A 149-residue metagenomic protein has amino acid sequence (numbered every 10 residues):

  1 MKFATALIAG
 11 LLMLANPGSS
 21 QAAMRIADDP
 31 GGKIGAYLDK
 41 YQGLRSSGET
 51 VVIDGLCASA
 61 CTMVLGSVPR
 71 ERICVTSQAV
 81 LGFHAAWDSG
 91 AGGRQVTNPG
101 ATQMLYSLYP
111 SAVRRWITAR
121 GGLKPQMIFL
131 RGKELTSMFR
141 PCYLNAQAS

Functional and structural regions predicted by a protein language model:
M1-A4: Positively charged n-region of N-terminal signal peptides that target proteins for export
A6-A15: Bacterial N-terminal signal peptides
N16-A22: Sec/Tat signal peptide C-region and signal peptidase I cleavage site
R25-I26, G35, D39-V52, G92-S149: Charged, glycine-interspersed solvent-exposed loop segments at helix/strand-loop junctions that cap or gate access
P30, I53-L56: Short His-Asn-centered micro-motif
S46-G48, C57-A60, V68, T76-Q78: Extracytoplasmic
V52-D54, V64, V80-A85: Soluble periplasmic/extracytoplasmic beta-strand elements of cell-envelope proteins
P69-S89, L144-Q147: Gly/Pro- and small hydrophobic-enriched strand-loop and loop-to-helix capping segments that sit at the rims
